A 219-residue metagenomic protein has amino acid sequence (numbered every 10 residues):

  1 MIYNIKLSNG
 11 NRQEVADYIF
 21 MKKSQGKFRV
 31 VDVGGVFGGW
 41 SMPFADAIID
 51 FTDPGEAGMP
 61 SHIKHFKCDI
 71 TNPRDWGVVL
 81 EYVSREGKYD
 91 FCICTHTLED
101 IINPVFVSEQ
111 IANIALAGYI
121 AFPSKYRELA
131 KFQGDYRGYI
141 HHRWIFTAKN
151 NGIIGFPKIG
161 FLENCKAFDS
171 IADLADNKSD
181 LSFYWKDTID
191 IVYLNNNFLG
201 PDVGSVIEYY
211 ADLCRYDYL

Functional and structural regions predicted by a protein language model:
M1-S24: Class I SAM-dependent methyltransferase Rossmann-like catalytic core, especially the SAM/SAH-binding loop
N11-R12, P54-E56, T71-D75, N151-G155 (+1 more regions): A short acidic, often aromatic-flanked loop/helix-cap motif at beta-alpha or helix-coil junctions that lines enzyme
V15-A16, V79, V83, I171 (+1 more regions): Generic structural signal of hydrophobic/aromatic residues within well-ordered alpha-helices of folded domains
F20, S24, S84-R85, R215: Generic surface-pattern signal
G26-A130: Conserved SAM-binding loop
V105-L219: S-adenosyl-L-methionine-dependent methyltransferase catalytic module, highlighting the catalytic core
